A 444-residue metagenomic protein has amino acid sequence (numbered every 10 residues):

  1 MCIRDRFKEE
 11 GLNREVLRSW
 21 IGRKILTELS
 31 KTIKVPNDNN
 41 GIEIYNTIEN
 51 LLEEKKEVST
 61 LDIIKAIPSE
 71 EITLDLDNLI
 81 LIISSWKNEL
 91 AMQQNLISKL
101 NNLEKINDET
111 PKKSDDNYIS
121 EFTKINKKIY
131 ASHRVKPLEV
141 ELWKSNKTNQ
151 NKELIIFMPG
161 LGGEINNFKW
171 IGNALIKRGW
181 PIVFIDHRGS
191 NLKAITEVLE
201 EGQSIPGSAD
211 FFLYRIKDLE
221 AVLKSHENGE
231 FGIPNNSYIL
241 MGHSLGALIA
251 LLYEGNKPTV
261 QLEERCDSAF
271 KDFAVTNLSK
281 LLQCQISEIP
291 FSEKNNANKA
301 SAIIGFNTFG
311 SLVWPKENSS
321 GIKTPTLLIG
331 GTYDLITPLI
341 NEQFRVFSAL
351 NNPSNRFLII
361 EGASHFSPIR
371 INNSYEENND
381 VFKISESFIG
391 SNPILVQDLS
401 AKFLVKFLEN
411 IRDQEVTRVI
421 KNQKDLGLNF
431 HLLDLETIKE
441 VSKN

Functional and structural regions predicted by a protein language model:
M1-D5: Conserved small/polar residues in nucleotide/adenosyl-binding loops
I97-Q150: N-terminal cap/lid segment of alpha/beta-hydrolase-fold proteins
N151-G160: Short beta-strand element of the alpha/beta-hydrolase
G160, M241-A250: Gly/Ala-rich beta-loop-alpha elbow adjacent to hydrolase catalytic centers
G162, N166-K169, N173-K177, V183-L213 (+1 more regions): Cap/lid segment of the alpha/beta-hydrolase catalytic domain
S204-G232, L248, L252, L262-N277: Alpha/beta-hydrolase active-site loop
G232-S244: Alpha/beta-hydrolase fold nucleophile elbow
I322, L328-G330: Short beta-strand/loop motif that positions the catalytic acidic residue of the alpha/beta-hydrolase fold
